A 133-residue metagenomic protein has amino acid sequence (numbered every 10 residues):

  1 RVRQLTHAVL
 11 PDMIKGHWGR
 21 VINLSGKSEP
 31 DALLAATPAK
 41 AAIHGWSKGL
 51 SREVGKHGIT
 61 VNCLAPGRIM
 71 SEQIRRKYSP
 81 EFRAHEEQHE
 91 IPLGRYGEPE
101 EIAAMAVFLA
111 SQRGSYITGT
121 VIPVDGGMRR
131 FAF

Functional and structural regions predicted by a protein language model:
T6, A39-K40, S47: Active-site helix of classical SDR
P11, R52-K56, S115: Alpha-helical segment proximal to the catalytic Tyr-Lys
I14-K15, V54-K56, I69, G97 (+1 more regions): A short hydrophobic alpha-helix cap/turn motif
K15-H17, A32, K56-I59, H89 (+1 more regions): Short coil/turn segments at alpha/beta junctions that flank glycine-rich nucleotide-binding fingerprints
G19-G26, T60-A65, P92, T118 (+1 more regions): Structural signature of the Rossmann-like NAD(P)-dependent dehydrogenase/reductase core
D31, V107, T118-F133: Short C-terminal tail/terminal secondary-structure segment of NAD(P)H-dependent dehydrogenase/reductase domains
K56, C63-I91, E101, F131-F133: A glycine/serine/threonine-rich, flexible loop-to-helix segment that serves as the NAD(P) cofactor-binding "lid"
I91-I102, R113: A conserved structural motif in NAD(P)-dependent oxidoreductases
